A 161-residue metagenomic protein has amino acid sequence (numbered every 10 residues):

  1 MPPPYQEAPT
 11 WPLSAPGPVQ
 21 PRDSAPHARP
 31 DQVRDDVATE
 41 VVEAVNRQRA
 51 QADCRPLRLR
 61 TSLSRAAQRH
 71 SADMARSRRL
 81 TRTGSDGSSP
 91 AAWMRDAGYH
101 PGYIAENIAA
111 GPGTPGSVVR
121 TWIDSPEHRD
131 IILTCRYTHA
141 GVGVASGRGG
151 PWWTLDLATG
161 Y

Functional and structural regions predicted by a protein language model:
M1-R65, R69, R79, C135-H139 (+1 more regions): N-terminal targeting leaders of exported, membrane, and organelle-targeted proteins
T39-R47, Q51, R65-A72, A92 (+5 more regions): Solvent-exposed, polar/charged alpha-helical surfaces in well-ordered, non-transmembrane soluble domains, broadly
R55, D73, L80, H100 (+2 more regions): A general structural signal for well-ordered secondary-structure junctions
S64-G113: Short, surface-exposed glycine/acidic/tryptophan-bearing loops
D86-G87, T134-R136: Short, glycine-/polar-rich solvent-exposed loops and beta-turns at beta-strand/coil boundaries
S89-A97, E127-R129, G141-G143: Intrinsically disordered, low-complexity boundary segments flanking structured domains
P101-Y103, S117, H139, W152: Structural motif
